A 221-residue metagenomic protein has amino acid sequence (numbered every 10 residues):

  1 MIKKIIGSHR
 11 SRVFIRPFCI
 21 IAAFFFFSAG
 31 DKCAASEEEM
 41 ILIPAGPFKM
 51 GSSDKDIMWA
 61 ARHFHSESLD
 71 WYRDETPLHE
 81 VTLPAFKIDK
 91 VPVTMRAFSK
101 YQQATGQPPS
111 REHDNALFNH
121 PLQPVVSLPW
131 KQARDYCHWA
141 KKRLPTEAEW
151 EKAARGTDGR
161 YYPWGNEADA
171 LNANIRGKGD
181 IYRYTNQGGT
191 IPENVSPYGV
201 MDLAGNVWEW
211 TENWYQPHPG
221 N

Functional and structural regions predicted by a protein language model:
I2-G106, W130-K131, D158, E167: Short, compositionally biased
I43, K49, S53-D70, P108 (+1 more regions): Functional-site microenvironments in short loops/helix caps that host divalent-cation chemistry
